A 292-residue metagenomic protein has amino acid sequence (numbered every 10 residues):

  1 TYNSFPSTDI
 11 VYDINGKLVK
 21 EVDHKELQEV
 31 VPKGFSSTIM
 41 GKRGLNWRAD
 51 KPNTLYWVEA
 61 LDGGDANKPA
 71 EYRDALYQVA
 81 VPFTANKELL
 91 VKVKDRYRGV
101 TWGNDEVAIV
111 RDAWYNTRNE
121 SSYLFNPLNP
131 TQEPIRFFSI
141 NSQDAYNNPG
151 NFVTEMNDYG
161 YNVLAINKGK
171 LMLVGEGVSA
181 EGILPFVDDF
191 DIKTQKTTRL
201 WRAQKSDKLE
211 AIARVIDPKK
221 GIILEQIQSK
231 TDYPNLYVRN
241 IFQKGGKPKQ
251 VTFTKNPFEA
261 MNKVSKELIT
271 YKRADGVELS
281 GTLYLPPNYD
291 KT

Functional and structural regions predicted by a protein language model:
T1, V19-D23, P52-N53, Y97-W114 (+5 more regions): Non-catalytic accessory segments flanking enzyme active sites
T1, V79-L89, D95-G99: A conserved hydrophobic secondary-structure block that centers on an alpha-helix together with its immediately flanking
T1-S7, S37-Y72, A113-P127, G169-I183: Short, conserved, GDST-rich strand-edge loop motifs in beta-rich repeat architectures
F5-G16, E71-F83, S122-P130, F186-Q195 (+1 more regions): Beta-propeller blade signature
I14, K20-V22, Q28, K42 (+4 more regions): Extended non-catalytic domains of envelope/secretory-pathway proteins
F35-T54, G150-G169, A213-V215: Signature of short aromatic-glycine-proline-rich micro-motifs recurring in repeat-based ectodomains
I39, V93-D95, D158, S206-L209: Short loop/turn positions that demarcate and connect the beta-strands within blades of beta-propeller repeat domains
A85-V91, G150-F152, K196-R202: A short beta-strand motif characteristic of beta-propeller blades
